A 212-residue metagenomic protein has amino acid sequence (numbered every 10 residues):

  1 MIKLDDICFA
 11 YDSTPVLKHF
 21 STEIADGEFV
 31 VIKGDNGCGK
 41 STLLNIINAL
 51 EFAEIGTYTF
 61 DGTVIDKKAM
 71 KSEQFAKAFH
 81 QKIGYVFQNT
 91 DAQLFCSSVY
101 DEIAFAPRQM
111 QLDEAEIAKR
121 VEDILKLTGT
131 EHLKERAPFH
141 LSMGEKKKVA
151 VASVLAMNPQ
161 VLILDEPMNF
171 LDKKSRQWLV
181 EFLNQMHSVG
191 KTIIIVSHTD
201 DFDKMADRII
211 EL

Functional and structural regions predicted by a protein language model:
K33-D35: The feature captures the beta-strand-to-loop junction immediately N-terminal to the Walker
N48: Helix-to-loop junction immediately C-terminal to a conserved catalytic motif
G56-K68, F79: Conserved ABC transporter NBD signature motif
A115-L133: Conserved ABC ATPase "signature" region
A137-L141, E145: Conserved ABC ATPase signature
V151-A152: Hydrophobic anchor residue at the start of the ABC signature
L162-E166: Catalytic Walker B motif of ABC-type/P-loop ATPase nucleotide-binding domains
